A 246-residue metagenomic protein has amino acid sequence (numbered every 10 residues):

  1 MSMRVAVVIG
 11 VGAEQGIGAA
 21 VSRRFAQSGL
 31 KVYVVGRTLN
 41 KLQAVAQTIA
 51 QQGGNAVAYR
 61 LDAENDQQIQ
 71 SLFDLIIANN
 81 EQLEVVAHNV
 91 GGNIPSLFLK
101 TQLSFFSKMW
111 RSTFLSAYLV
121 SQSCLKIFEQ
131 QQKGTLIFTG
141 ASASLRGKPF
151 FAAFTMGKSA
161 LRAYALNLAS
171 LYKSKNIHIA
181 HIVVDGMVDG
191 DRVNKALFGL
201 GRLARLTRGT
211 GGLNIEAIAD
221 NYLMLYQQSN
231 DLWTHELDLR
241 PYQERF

Functional and structural regions predicted by a protein language model:
S2-Y33: Canonical Rossmann dinucleotide-binding motif of NAD(H)/NADP(H)-dependent dehydrogenases/reductases, specifically
M3-R4, G54-N55, Q82-L83, L97 (+2 more regions): Active-site loop of short-chain dehydrogenase/reductase
G10-G12, T135-A160, L166, S170-K173 (+1 more regions): Catalytic loop of short-chain dehydrogenase/reductase
L30-A44: Conserved glycine-rich Rossmann-like NAD(P)H-binding loop of the short-chain dehydrogenase/reductase
Q51-Q67: Rossmann-fold cofactor-recognition segment
G92, L99-Y118, L161: Catalytic Tyr-X3-Lys loop
S112-Q130: Amphipathic alpha-helical dimer-interface segment in Rossmann-like NAD(P)H-dependent oxidoreductases
I177, H181-G186, L200-F246: C-terminal helical subdomain
